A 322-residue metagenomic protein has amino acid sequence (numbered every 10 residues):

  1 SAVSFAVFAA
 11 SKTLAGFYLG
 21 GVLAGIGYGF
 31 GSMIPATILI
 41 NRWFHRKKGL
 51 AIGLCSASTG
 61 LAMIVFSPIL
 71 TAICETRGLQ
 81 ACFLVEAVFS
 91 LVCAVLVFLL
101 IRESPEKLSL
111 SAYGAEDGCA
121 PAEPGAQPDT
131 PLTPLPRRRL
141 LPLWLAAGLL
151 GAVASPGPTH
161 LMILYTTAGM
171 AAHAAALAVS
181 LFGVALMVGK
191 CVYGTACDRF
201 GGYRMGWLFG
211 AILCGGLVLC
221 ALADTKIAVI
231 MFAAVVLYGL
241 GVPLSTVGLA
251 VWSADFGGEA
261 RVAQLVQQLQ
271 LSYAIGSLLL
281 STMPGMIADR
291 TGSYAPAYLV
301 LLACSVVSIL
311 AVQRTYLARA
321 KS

Functional and structural regions predicted by a protein language model:
A15-G31, I230-L244: Hydrophobic core of transmembrane alpha-helices in multi-pass small-molecule transporters, especially MFS/SLC-type
V22-A57: Cytoplasmic helix-loop-helix junction between adjacent transmembrane helices in 12-TM secondary transporters
I40-G49, S253-A263: Paired intracellular helix-loop junctions of major facilitator superfamily
L54, M63, F256-T291: A late C-terminal transmembrane helix in Major Facilitator Superfamily
S58-E106: Helix-loop-helix hairpin linking two adjacent transmembrane segments in secondary transporters
P136-Y193: Extracytoplasmic gate region of multi-pass secondary transporters
F182, L186, C197-W252: C-terminal transmembrane helical hairpin of 12-TM major facilitator-type secondary transporters
K190-G201, A288-D289: Helix-to-loop junctions at the C-terminal end of transmembrane segments in multipass secondary transporters
